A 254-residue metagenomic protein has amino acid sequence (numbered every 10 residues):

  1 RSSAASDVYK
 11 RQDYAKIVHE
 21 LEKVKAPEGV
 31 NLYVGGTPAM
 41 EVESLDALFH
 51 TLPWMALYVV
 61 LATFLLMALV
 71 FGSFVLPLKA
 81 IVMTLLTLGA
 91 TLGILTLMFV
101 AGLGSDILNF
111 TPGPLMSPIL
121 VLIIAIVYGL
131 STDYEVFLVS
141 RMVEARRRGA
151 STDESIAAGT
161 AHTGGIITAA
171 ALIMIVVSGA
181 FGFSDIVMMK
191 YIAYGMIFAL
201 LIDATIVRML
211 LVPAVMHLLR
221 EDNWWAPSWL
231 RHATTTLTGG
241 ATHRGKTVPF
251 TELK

Functional and structural regions predicted by a protein language model:
R1-S105, L253: Structured non-transmembrane domains adjacent to transmembrane bundles in polytopic membrane proteins
A62-S73, L86, V127-Y134, A180 (+1 more regions): Hydrophobic alpha-helical membrane-associated segments
L66-M67, G164-E221: Hydrophobic, glycine/alanine-rich multi-pass transmembrane helices and their short helix-loop junctions in large
S73-V82, A101-I123, F183-I197: Membrane-water interface of transmembrane alpha-helices in multipass transporters/channels
A125-A145, I167: Short helical (or helix-break) motifs at transmembrane helix termini and adjacent helical loops in multi-pass membrane
R146-T168: Helix-loop junctions and hydrophobic alpha-helical segments within the transmembrane domains of large membrane
V212-K254: Interfacial helix-loop-helix hairpins and adjacent transmembrane helices of multi-pass alpha-helical membrane proteins
